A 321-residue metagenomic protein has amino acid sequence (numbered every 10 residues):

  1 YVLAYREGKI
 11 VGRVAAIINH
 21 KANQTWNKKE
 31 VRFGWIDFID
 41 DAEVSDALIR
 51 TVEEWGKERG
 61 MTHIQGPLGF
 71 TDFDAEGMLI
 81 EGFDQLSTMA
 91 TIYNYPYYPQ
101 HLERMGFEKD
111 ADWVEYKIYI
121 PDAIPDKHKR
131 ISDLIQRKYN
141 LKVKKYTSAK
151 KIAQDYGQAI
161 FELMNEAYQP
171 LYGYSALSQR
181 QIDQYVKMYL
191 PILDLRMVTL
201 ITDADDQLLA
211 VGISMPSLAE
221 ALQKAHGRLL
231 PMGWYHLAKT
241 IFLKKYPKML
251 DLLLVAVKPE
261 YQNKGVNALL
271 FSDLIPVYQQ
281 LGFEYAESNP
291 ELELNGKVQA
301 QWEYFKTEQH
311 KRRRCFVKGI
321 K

Functional and structural regions predicted by a protein language model:
Y1, G8, R13-A15, E30 (+9 more regions): Beta-sheet entry/capping signal
Y1-G8, G12-T25, K145-V257, S272: A conserved beta-strand-loop-helix scaffold within acyl/acetyltransferase catalytic domains
Y1-H20, W26-R32, I39-S45, P99-Q100 (+3 more regions): Catalytic cores of nucleotide-enabled group-transfer and carboxylate-activating enzymes in metabolic and assembly-line
I17-K21, I36-F38, G69-T71, P121 (+3 more regions): An acidic- and aromatic-residue-enriched active-site/binding cleft used to recognize and process polar
T25-G106, A111, A225-Y304: Acyl-donor binding region in acyl/amide transferases
I92-G173: Acyltransferase donor/substrate-recognition loop-hinge adjacent to the catalytic core
I118-P121, V317-K321: Short beta-strand-to-coil "C-cap" segments at the C-terminal boundary of structured domains/repeats, marking
L270, L274, T307, R314-G319: C-terminal catalytic domain of photolyase/cryptochrome flavoproteins, centering on the FAD-binding pocket
